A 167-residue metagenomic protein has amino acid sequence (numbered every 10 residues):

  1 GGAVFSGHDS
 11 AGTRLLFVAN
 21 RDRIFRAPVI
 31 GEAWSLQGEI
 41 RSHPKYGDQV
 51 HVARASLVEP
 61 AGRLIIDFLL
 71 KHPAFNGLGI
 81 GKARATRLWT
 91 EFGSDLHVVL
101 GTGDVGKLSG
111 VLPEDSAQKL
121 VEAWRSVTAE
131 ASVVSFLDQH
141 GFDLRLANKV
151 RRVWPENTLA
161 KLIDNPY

Functional and structural regions predicted by a protein language model:
G1, L36-G38: Structural detector for short beta-strands of small beta-barrel domains
G1-G2, Q49: Short glycine/proline-enriched turns and hinge-like loops at secondary-structure junctions
G2-V29: Beta-strand/loop nucleic-acid-binding surfaces
D9, G38, R54: Flexible glycine-/small-residue-rich
D22, S35-L36: Gly/lys/ser-thr-rich phosphate-binding loops in alpha/beta enzymes that coordinate phosphoanhydride or phosphate groups
V29-W34, P44-Y167: Accessory alpha-helical DNA-binding modules that contact the DNA backbone or grooves
I40-S42: Periplasmic N-terminal soluble interaction domains immediately after the signal peptide in Gram-negative
